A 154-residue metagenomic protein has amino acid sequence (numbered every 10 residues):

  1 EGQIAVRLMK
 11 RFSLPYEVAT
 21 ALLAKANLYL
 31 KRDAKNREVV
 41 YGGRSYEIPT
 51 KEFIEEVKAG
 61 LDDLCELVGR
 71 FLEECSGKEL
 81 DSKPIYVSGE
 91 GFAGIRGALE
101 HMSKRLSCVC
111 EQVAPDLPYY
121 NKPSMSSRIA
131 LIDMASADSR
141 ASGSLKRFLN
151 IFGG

Functional and structural regions predicted by a protein language model:
E1-A21, L28-G154: Helical "lid/coupling" subdomains associated with nucleotide-phosphate turnover
